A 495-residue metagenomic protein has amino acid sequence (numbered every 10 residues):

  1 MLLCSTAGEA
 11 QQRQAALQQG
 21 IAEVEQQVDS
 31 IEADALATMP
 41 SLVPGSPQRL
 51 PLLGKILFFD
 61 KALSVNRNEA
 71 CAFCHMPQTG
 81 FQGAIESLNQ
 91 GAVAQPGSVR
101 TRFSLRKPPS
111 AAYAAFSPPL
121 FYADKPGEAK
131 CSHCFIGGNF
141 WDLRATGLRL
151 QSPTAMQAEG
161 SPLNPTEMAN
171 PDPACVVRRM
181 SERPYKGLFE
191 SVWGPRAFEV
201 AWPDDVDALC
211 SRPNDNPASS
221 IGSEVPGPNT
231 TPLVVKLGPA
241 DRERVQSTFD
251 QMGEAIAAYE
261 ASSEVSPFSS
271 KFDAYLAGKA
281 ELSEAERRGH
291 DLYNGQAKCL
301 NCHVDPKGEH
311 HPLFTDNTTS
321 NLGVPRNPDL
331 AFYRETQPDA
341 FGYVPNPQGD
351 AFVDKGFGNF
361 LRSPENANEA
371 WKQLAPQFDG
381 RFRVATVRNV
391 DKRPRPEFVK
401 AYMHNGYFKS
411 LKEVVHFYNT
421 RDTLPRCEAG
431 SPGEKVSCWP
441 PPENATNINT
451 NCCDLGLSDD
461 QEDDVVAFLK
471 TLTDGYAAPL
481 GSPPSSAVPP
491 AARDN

Functional and structural regions predicted by a protein language model:
M1-C4: Bacterial N-terminal signal peptides
G8-N495: Periplasmic c-type cytochrome electron-transfer domains
